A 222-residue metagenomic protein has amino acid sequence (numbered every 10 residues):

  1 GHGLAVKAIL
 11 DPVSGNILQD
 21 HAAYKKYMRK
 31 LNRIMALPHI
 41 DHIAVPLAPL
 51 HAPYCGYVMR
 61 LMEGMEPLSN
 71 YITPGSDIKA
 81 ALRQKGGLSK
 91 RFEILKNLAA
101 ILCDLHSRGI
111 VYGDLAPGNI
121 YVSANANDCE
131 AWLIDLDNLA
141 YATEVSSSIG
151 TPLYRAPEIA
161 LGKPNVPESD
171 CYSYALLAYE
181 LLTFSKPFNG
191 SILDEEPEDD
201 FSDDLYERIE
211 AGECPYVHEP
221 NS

Functional and structural regions predicted by a protein language model:
G1-A44, L68-N70, D77-Q84: ATP-binding glycine-rich loop module of kinase domains
A44-R91: Conserved structural core of kinase catalytic domains
L102, H106-A124: Catalytic-loop of the protein kinase fold
V145-I159: Conserved activation segment of eukaryotic-like protein kinases, specifically the C-terminal portion of the activation
D170: Conserved catalytic-loop aspartate of Hanks-type protein kinases
Y179-N221: Conserved C-lobe activation region of Hanks-type protein kinase-like domains
